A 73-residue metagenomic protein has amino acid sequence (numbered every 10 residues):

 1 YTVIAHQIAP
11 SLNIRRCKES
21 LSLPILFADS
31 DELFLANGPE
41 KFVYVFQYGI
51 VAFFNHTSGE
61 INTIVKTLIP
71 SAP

Functional and structural regions predicted by a protein language model:
Y1-P73: Short Lys/Arg-enriched alpha/beta "domain-start" segment
